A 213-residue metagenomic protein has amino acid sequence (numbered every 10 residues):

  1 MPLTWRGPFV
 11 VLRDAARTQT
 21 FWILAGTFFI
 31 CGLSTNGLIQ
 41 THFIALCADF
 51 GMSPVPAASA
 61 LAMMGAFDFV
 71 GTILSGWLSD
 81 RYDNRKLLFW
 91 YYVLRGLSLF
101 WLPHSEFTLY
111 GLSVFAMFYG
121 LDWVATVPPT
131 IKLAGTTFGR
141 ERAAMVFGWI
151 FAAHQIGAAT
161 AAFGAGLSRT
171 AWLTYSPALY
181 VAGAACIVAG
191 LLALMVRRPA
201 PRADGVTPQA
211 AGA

Functional and structural regions predicted by a protein language model:
A16-S75, A161: Extracytoplasmic gate region of multi-pass secondary transporters
F29-I30, G111-A125: Hydrophobic core of transmembrane alpha-helices in multi-pass small-molecule transporters, especially MFS/SLC-type
C47-A48, L78-S79, G164-L173: Interfacial helix-cap and linker-helix signal at transmembrane-aqueous boundaries of multi-pass secondary transporters
P54-V55, R140-W149: Loop-to-transmembrane helix entry/capping segments in MFS-fold secondary transporters and related SLC/MFSD carriers
R81-Y92: Cytoplasmic membrane-interface "Motif A"-like loop-to-helix N-cap segments of 12-TM Major Facilitator Superfamily
L94-F107: C-terminal ends and interior cores of transmembrane alpha-helices in multi-pass membrane transporters/permeases
A125-F138: Intracellular juxtamembrane helix-capping segments at the cytosolic ends of symmetry-related transmembrane helices
G183-A213: Multi-pass alpha-helical transporter architecture, strongest for 12-TM Major Facilitator/SLC carriers used
